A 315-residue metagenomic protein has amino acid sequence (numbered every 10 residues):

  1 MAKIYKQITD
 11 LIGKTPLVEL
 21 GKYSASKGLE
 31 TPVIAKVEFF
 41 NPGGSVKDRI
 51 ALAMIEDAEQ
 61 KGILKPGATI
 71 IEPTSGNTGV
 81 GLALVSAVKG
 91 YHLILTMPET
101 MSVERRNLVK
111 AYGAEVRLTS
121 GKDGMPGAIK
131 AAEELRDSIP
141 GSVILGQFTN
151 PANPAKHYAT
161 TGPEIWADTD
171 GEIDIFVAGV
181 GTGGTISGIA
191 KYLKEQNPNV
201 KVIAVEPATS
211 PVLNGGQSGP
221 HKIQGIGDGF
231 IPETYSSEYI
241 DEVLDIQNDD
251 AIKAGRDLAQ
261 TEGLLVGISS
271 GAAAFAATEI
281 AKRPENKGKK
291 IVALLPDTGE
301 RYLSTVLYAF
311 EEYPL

Functional and structural regions predicted by a protein language model:
M1-L315: PLP-dependent amino-acid enzyme catalytic core
